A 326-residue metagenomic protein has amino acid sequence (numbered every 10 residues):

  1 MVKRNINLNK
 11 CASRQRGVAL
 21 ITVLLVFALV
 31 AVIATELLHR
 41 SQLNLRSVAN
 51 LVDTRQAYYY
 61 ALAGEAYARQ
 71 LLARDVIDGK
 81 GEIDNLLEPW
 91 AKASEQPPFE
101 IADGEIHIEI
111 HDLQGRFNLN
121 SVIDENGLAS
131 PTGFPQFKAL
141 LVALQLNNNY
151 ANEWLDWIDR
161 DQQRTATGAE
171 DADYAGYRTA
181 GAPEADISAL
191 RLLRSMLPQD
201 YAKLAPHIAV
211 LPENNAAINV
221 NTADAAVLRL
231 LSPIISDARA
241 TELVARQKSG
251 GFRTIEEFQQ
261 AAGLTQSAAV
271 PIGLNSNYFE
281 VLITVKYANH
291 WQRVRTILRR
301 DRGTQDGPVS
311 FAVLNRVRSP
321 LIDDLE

Functional and structural regions predicted by a protein language model:
V2-L8, V18-E326: Compositionally biased linear targeting/interaction segments
Q15: Short coil/loop residues immediately preceding or within conserved phosphate-binding loops of NTP-utilizing enzyme
